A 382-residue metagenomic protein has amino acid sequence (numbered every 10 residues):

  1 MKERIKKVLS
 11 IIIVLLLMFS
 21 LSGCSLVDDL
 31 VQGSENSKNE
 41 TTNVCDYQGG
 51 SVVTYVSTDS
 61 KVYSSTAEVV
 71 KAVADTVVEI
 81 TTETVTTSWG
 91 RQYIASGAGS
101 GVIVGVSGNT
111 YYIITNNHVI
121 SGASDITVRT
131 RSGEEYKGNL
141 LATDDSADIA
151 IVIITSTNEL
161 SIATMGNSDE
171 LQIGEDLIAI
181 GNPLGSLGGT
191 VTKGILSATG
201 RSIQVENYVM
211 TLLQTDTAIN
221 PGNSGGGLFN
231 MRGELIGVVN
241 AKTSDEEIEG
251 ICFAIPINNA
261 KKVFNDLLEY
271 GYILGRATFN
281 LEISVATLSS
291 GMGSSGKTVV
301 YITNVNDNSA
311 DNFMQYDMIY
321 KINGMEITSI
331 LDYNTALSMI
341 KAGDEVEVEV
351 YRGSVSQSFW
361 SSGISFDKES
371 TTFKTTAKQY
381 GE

Functional and structural regions predicted by a protein language model:
K2-T42, N139, Q172, N230-R232 (+1 more regions): C-terminal recognition in membrane/secretory proteostasis and scaffolding
L26-S289, S338, F366-K368, T376-G381: Serine-dependent protease modules
